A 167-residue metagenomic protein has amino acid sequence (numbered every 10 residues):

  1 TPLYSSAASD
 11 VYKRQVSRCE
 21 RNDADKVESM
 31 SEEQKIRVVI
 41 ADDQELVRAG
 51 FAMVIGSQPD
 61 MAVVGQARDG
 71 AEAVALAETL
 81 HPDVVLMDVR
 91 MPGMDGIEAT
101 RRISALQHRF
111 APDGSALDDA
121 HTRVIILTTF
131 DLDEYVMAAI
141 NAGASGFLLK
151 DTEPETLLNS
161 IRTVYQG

Functional and structural regions predicted by a protein language model:
T1-Q15: Single conserved hydrophobic/aromatic residue that forms the stacking wall/gate of nucleotide- or nucleobase-binding
D42, D88, T128: Active-site residues of response regulator receiver
D60-R68, L76: Short hydrophobic/Thr-rich beta-strand motif most characteristic of the beta2 strand and flanking loop of CheY-like
D69-E72, D95-R101: Acidic catalytic/metal-coordinating carboxylates
L80-L86: Active-site beta3 strand of CheY-like receiver
M91: Receiver (REC) domain active-site loop signature in two-component systems and cognate sites in sensor histidine kinases
E134, T152-Y165: C-terminal output helix
